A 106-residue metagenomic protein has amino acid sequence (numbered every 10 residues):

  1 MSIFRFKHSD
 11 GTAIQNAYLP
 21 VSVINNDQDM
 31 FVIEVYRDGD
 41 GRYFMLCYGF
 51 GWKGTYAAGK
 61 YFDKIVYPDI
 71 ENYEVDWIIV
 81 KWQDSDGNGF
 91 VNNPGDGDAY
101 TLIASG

Functional and structural regions predicted by a protein language model:
M1-G106: Solvent-exposed alpha-helical segments and adjacent loops that form catalytic or protein-interaction surfaces
